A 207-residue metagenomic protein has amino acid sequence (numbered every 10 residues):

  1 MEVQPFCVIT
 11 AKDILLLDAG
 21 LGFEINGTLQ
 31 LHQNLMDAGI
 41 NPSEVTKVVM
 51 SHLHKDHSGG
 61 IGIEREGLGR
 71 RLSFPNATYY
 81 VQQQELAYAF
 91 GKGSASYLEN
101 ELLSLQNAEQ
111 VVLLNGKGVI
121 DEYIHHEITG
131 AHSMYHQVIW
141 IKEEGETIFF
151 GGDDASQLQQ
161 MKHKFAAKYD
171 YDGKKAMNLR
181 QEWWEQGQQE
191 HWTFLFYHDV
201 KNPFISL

Functional and structural regions predicted by a protein language model:
M1-D37, V138-D154: Conserved beta-strand hairpin/beta-sheet module of binuclear metal-dependent hydrolase folds, prominently
A19-G22, L53, Q84-E85, A131-S133 (+2 more regions): Active-site metal-binding loops of divalent metal-dependent hydrolases
N26-G27, G59-G60, G91, Q160-M161 (+1 more regions): Short glycine-/acidic-enriched loop or helix-start segments at secondary-structure transitions that form or flank
G27-Y80: Active-site metal-binding motif and surrounding structural segment of the metallo-beta-lactamase
L29, M36, S73-I128, S133 (+1 more regions): Metallo-beta-lactamase
E44-M50, Y80-V81, L113, F150 (+1 more regions): A structural signal for short, well-ordered beta-strand segments and their strand-loop junctions that often border
K117-V119, I128, M134-S206: Metallo-beta-lactamase
